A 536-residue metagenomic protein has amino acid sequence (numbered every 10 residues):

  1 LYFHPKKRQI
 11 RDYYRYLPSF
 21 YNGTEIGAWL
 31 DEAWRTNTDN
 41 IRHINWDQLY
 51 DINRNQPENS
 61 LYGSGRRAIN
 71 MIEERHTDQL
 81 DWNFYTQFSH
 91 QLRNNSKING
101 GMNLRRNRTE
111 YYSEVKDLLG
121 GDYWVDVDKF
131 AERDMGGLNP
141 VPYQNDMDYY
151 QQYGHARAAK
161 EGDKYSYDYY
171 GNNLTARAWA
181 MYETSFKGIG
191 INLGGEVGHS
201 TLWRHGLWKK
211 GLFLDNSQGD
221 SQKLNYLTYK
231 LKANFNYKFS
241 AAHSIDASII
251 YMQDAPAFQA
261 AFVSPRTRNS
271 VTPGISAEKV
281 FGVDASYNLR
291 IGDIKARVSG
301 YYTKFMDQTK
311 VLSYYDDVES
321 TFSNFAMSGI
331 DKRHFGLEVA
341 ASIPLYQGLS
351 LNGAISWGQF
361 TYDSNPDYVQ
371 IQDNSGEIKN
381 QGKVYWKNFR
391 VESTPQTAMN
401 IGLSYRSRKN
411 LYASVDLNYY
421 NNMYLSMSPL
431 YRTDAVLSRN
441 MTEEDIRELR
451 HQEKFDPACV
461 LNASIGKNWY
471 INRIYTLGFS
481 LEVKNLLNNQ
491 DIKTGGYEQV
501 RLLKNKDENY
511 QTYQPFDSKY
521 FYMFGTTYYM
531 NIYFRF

Functional and structural regions predicted by a protein language model:
L1-F20, I26, D31, R42-Q91 (+6 more regions): Surface-exposed extracellular loop regions of Gram-negative outer-membrane beta-barrel proteins
L1-K6, A68-S113, K160-G190, L224-T228 (+11 more regions): Outer-membrane beta-barrel transmembrane strands
F3-P5, L104-E110, F186-G188, V197-W203 (+10 more regions): Transmembrane beta-strands of outer-membrane beta-barrel pores
I69-M71, K97-S240, D367: Signature of Gram-negative outer-membrane beta-barrel scaffolds
D146-A158, T201-L212, K223, Y237-V283 (+5 more regions): Surface-exposed extracellular loop regions of Gram-negative outer-membrane beta-barrel proteins, predominantly
Y302-K304, F325-Y431, Y533: Gram-negative outer-membrane beta-barrel transporters
L351, Y419-S438, K467-F536: C-terminal beta-signal and adjacent terminal beta-strands/loops of Gram-negative outer-membrane beta-barrel proteins
E392-N472, G495-G496: C-terminal beta-barrel architecture of Gram-negative outer-membrane proteins
